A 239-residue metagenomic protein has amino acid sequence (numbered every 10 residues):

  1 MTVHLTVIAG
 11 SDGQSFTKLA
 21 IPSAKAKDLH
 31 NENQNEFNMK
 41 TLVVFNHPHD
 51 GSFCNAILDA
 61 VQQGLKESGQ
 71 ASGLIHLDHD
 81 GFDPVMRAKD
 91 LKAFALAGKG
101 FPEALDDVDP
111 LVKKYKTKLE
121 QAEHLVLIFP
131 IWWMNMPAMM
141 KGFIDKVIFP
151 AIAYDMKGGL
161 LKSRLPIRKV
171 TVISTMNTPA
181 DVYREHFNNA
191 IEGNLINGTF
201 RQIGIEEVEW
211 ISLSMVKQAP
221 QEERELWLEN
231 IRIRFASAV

Functional and structural regions predicted by a protein language model:
T2-V3, G13: Targeting/processing segments of secretory and organellar proteins
S15, L19: Cationic, low-complexity basic patches in intrinsically disordered or flexible, solvent-exposed regions
A20, K25: Short Gly/Ser/Thr- and charged-rich N-terminal loops/segments that act as flexible capping/hinge elements
E32-I152, Q218-V239: N-terminal beta1-alpha1-beta2 submodule of the flavodoxin-like/Rossmannoid cofactor-binding fold
V147-L161, Q202: Short, acidic/small-residue loops that bind anionic groups at enzyme active sites
K157-T199: Short, glycine-/small-residue-rich phosphate/pyrophosphate-handling segment
V182-V239: Glycine-rich phosphate/pyrophosphate-binding loop and the adjoining helix
